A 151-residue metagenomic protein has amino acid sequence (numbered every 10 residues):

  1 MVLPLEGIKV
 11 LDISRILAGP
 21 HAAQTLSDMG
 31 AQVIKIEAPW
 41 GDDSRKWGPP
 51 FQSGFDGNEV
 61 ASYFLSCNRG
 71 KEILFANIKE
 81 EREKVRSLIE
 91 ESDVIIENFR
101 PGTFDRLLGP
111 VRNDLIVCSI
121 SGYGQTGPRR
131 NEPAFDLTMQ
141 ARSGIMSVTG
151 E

Functional and structural regions predicted by a protein language model:
M1-E151: N-terminal helix-loop segment corresponding to the beta1-alpha1 unit of nucleotide/adenylate-binding folds
